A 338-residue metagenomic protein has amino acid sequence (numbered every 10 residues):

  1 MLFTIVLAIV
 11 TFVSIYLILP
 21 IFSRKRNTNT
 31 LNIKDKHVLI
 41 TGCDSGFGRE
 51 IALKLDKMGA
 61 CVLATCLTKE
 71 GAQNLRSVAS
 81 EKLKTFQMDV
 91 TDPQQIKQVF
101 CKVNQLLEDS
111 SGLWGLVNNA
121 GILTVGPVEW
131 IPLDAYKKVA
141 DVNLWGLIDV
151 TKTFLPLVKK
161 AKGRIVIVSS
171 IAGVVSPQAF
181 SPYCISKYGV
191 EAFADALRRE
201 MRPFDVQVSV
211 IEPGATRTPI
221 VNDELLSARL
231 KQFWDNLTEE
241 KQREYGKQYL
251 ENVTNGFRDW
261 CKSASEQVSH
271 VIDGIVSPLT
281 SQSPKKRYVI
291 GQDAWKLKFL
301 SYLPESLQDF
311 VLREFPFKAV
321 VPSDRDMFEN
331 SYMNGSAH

Functional and structural regions predicted by a protein language model:
H37, D44-S45: Conserved glycine-rich cofactor-binding loop
K57-N74: Conserved glycine-rich Rossmann-like NAD(P)H-binding loop of the short-chain dehydrogenase/reductase
M88-C101, L133: The beta1-alpha1 cofactor-binding region of Rossmann-like NAD(H)/NADP(H)-dependent oxidoreductases
P127-V128, A135-K137: Substrate-binding pocket helix/loop in short-chain dehydrogenase/reductase
T151, S186-G189: Active-site helix of classical SDR
S170: Residue(s) in the substrate-gating loop at a strand-loop-helix junction that position the organic substrate next
F204-W260: C-terminal beta-strand-loop-alpha-helix "lid" module of Rossmann-like NAD(P)-dependent dehydrogenases
